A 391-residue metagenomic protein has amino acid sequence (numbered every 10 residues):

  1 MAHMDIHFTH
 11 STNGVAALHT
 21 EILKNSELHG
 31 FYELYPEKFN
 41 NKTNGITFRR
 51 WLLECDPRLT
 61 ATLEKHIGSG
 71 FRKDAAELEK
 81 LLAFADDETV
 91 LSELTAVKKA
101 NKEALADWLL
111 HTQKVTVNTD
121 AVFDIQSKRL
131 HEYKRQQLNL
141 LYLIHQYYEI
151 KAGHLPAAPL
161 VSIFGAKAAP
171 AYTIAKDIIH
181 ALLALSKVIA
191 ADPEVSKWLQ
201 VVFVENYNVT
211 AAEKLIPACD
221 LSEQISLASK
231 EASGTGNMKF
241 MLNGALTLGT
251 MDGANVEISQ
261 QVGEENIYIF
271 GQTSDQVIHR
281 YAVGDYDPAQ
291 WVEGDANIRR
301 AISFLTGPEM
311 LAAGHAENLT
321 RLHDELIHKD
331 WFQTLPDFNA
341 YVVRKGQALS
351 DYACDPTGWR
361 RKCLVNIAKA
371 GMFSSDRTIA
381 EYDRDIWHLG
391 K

Functional and structural regions predicted by a protein language model:
M1-K391: Catalytic cores of glycan-processing enzymes that make or break glycosidic bonds
